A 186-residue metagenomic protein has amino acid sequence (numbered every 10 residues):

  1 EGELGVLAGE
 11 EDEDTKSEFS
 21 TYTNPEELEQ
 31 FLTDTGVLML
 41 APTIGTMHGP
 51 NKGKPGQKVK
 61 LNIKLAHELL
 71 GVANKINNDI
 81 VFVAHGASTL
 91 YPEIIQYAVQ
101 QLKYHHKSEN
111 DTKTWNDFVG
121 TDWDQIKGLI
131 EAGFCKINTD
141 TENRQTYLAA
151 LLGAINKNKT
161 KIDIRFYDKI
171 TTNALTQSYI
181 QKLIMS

Functional and structural regions predicted by a protein language model:
E1-V81, Q96, Q100-T112, W123-K127 (+1 more regions): Alpha/beta enzyme core
S20, L61, F118, Y167 (+1 more regions): Catalytic cores of large soluble enzymes that bind and process phosphate-bearing ligands
A84-T89, T121, I137-R144: Short acidic/histidine-rich active-site segments
Y91-E93: Short glycine/serine/threonine-rich phosphate/pyrophosphate-binding segments that cradle anionic phosphate groups
T112, N116-V119, I126-K127, C135-K136 (+1 more regions): Metallocofactor- and cofactor-centric catalytic cores in central/energy metabolism, strongly enriched
E131-K161: A hydrophobic, small-residue-rich beta->alpha segment in the mid-to-C-terminal subdomain of diverse proteins
A150-S186: Extended, intrinsically disordered, low-complexity segments
